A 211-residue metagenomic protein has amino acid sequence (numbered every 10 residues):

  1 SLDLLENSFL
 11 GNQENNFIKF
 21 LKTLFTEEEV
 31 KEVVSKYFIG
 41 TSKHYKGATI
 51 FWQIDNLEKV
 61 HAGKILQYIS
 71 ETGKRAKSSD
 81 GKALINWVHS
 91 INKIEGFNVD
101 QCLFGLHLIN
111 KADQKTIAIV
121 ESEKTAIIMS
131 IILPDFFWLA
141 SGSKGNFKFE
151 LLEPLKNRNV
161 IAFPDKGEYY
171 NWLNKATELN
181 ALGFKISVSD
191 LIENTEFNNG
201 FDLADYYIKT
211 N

Functional and structural regions predicted by a protein language model:
S1-H61, I109-K111, N211: TOPRIM metal-binding catalytic domain and adjacent DNA-binding surface shared by DnaG-type primases
L4, N12, E32-V33, G47 (+7 more regions): Alpha-helical structural elements
E6, E14, E27-E32, E58 (+7 more regions): Glutamate identity and glutamate-enriched acidic tracts
S8, N16-K19, L24, K36-Y37 (+6 more regions): Intrinsic disorder/low-structure terminal segments
S42-K43, E71-A76, T195: Low-complexity, polar-biased intrinsically disordered regions enriched in Pro/Ser/Thr/Gly
I50-K156: Phosphate-handling DNA/RNA-contact segment within nucleic-acid enzymes
A62, Q114-I117, E123-N211: TOPRIM fold recognition
